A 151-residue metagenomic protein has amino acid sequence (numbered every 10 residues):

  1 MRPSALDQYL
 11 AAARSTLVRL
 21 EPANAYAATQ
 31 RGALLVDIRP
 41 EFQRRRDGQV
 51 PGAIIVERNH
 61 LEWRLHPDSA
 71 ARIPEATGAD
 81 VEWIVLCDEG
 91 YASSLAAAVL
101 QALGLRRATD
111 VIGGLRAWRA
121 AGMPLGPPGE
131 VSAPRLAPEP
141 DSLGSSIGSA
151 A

Functional and structural regions predicted by a protein language model:
M1-L34, E41-W83, E89-A151: Rhodanese-like catalytic fold shared by cysteine-dependent sulfurtransferases and DSP/PTP-type phosphatases
